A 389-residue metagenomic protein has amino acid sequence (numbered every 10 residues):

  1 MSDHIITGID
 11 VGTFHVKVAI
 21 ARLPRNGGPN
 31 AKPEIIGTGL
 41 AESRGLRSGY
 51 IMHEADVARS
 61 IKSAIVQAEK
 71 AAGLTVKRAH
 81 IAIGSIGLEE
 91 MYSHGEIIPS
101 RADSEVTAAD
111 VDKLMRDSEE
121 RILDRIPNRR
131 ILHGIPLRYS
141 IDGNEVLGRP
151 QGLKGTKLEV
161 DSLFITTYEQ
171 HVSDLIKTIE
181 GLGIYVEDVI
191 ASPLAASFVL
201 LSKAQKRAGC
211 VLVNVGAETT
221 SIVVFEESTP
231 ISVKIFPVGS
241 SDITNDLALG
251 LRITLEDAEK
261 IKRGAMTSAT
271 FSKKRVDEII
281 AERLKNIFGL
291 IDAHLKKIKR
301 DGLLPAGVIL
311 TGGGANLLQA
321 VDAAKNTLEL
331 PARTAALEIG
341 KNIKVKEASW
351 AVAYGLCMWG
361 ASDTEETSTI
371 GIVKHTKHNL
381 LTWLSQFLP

Functional and structural regions predicted by a protein language model:
M1-H15, A19-V211, T229-I231, S240 (+5 more regions): Nucleotide/phosphate-binding catalytic cleft detector across ATP-hydrolyzing and phosphate-transferring enzymes
F14, T167, L303-T327: Glycine-rich phosphate-binding loops at beta-strand->alpha-helix junctions
V16, S197-F198, A208, V215-V223 (+1 more regions): Short glycine/serine/threonine-rich phosphate/pyrophosphate-binding segments that cradle anionic phosphate groups
E34, G216-E218, A323-L337: Acidic-glycine-rich active-site phosphate/pyrophosphate-binding loop
A108-D112, T327-Y354: Conserved phosphate-binding/catalytic loops in two-lobed NTP-binding clefts
V223-I261: Metal-dependent phosphodiester-processing active-site neighborhood
S241, N245, E278, E282-G289 (+7 more regions): Feature representing long, continuous alpha-helical segments
H294-G302, A306-G313, R333-I339: Hydrophobic alpha-helical bundle architecture
